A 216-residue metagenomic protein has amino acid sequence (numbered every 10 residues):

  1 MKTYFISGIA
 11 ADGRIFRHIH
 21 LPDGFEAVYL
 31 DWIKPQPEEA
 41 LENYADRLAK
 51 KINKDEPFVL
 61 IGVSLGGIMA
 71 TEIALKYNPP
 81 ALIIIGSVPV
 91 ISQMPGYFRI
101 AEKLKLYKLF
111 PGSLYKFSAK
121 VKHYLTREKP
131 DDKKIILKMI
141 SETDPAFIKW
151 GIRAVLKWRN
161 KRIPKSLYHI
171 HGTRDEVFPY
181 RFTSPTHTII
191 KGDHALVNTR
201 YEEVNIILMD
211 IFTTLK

Functional and structural regions predicted by a protein language model:
M1-E56, L104-G112, D193: Active-site catalytic motif of lipid deacylating hydrolases and related acyltransferases
H18, E72-K76: Active-site signature of alpha/beta-hydrolase-fold catalytic machinery across serine- and Asp/Cys-nucleophile hydrolases
E38-E39, G192-I207: Catalytic histidine-centered segment of alpha/beta-hydrolase-like enzymes
I61-A70: Gly/Ala-rich beta-loop-alpha elbow adjacent to hydrolase catalytic centers
N78-G112: Flexible "cap/lid" loop of the alpha/beta hydrolase fold
S113-N160: Conserved alpha/beta-hydrolase catalytic His-Asp/Glu region
H169-H171, D175: Short beta-strand/loop motif that positions the catalytic acidic residue of the alpha/beta-hydrolase fold
